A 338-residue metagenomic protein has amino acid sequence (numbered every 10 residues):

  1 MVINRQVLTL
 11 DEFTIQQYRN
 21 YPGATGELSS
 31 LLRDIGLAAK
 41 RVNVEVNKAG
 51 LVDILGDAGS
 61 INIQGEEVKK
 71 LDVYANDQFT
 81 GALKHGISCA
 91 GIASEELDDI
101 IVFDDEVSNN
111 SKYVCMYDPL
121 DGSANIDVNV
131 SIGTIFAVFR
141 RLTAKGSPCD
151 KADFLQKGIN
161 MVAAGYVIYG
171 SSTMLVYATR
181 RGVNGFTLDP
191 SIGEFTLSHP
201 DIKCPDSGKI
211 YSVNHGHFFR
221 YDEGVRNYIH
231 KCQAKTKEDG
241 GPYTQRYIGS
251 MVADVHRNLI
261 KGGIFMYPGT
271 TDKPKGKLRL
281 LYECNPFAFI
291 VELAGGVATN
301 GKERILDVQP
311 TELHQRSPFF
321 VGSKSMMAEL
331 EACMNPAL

Functional and structural regions predicted by a protein language model:
V2-D53, S60-N62, V73-L338: IMPase-like, lithium-sensitive Mg2+-dependent phosphomonoesterase catalytic core
E66-K69: Alpha-helical scaffold segments that form or flank carboxylate-/histidine-based iron centers
